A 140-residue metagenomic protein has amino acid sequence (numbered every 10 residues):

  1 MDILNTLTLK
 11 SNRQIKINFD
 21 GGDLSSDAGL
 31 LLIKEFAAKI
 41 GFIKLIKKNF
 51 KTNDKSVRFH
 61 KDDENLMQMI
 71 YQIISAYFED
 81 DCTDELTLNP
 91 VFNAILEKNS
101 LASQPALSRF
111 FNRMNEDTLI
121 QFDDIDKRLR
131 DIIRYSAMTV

Functional and structural regions predicted by a protein language model:
M1-V140: Dynamic "connector" segments at or just before major functional cores
